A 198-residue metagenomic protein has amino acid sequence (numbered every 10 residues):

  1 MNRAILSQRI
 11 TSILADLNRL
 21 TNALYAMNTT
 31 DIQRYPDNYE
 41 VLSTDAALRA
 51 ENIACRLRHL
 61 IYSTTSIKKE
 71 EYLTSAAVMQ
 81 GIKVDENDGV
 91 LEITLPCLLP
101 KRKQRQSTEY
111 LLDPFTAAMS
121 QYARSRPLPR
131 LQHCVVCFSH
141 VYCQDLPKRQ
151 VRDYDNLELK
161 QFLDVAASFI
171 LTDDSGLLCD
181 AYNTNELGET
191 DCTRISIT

Functional and structural regions predicted by a protein language model:
M1-Y72, A76-G81, D85-G89: N-terminal targeting/trafficking signals and adjacent low-complexity tails
K83-L99, C137-Y142: Short amphipathic
K83-N87, P127-Q132, L187: Short glycine/proline-enriched loop/turn "hinge" motifs that connect secondary-structure elements and lie
N87-V90, Q104-E109: Long, charged, low-complexity intrinsically disordered regions
S107-Q150: An N-terminal amphipathic alpha-helical segment
R149, S168-L178: Short conserved catalytic/interaction loops centered on acidic-Pro-aromatic/His motifs
R149-A166: Short, low-complexity, polybasic intrinsically disordered segments
S175-T198: C-terminal edge-of-domain segments
